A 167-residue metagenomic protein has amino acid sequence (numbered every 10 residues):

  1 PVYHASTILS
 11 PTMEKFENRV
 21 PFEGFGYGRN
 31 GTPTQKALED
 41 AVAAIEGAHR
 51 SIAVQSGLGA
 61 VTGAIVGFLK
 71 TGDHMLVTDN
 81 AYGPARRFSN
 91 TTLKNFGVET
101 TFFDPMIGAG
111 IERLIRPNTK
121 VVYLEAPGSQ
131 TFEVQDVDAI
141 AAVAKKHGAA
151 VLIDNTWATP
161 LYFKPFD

Functional and structural regions predicted by a protein language model:
P1-Y3: Short conserved active-site loop signatures built around small residues
A5-I8, D104: Residues at the C-termini of beta-strands that transition into short coil/loop
T7-G59, P84-T92: Conserved N-terminal alpha-helix of the aminotransferase class I/II PLP-enzyme fold
R50-D167: Conserved PLP-enzyme active-site core in the AAT-like
